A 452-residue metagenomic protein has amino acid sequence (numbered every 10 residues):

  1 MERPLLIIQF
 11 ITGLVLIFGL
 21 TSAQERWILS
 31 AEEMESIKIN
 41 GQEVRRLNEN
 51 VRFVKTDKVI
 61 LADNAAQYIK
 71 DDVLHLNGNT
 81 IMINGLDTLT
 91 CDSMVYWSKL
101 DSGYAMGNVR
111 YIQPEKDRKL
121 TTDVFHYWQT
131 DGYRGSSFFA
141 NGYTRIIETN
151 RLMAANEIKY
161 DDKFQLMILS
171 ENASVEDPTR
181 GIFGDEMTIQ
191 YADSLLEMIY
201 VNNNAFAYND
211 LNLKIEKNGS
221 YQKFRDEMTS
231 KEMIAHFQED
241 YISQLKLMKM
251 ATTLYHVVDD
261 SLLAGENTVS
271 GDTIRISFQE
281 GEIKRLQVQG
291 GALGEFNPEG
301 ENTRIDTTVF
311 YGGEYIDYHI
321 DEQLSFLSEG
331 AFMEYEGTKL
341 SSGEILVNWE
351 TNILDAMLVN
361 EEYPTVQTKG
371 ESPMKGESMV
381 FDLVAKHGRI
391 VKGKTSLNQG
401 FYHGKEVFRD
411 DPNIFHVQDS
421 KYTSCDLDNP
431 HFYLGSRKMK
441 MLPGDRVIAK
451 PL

Functional and structural regions predicted by a protein language model:
M1-W27: Bacterial Sec-dependent N-terminal signal peptides
Q24-L452: Structural signature for solvent-exposed beta-strand/loop edge elements and short helix-capping sites, enriched
